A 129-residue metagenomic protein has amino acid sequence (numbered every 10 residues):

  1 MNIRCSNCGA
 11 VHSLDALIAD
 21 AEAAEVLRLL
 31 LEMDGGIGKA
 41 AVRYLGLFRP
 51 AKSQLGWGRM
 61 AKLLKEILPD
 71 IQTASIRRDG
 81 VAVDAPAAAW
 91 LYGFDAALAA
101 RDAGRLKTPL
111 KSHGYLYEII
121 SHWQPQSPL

Functional and structural regions predicted by a protein language model:
N2: Residues immediately within or flanking Cys/His clusters that coordinate Zn2+ in small zinc-binding modules
C5-C8: Short cysteine-rich clusters marking metal-coordination/redox-active sites
V11-A85: Long, charged low-complexity interaction segments
I76-L129: Short, cationic/aromatic linear interface patches that serve as DNA/RNA-contacting surfaces or protein-partner docking
